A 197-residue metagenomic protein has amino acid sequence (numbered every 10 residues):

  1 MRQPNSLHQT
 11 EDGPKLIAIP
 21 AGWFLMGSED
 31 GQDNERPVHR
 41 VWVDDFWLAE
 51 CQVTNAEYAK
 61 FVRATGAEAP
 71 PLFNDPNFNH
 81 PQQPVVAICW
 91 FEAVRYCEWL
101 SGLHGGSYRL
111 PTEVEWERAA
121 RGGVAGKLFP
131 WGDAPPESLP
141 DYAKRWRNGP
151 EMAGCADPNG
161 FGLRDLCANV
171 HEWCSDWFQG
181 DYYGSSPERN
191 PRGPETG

Functional and structural regions predicted by a protein language model:
M1-S6: N-terminal pre-domain segments of enzymes
H8-P71, I88-F91, C167-A168, S175: A short glycine-rich, aromatic-capped structural motif
I19, L25, E29-D30, E68 (+1 more regions): Functional-site microenvironments in short loops/helix caps that host divalent-cation chemistry
